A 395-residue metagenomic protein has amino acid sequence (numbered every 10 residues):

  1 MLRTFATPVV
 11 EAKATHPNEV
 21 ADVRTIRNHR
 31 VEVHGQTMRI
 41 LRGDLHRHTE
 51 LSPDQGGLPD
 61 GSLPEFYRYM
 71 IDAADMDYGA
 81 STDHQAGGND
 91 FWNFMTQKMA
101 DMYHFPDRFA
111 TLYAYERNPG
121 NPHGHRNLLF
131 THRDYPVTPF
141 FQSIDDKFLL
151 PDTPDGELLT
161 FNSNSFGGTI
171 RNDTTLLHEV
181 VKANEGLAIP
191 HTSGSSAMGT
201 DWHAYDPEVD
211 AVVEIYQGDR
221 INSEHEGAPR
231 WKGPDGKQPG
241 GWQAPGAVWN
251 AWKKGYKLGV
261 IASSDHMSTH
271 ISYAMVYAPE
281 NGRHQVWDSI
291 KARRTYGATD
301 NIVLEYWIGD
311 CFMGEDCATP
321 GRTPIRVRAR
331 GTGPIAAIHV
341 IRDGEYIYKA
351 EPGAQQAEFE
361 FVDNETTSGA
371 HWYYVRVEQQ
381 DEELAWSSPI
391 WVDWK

Functional and structural regions predicted by a protein language model:
M1-K395: Extended, charged catalytic domains and RNA/DNA-binding interfaces, predominantly in divalent-metal-using enzymes
